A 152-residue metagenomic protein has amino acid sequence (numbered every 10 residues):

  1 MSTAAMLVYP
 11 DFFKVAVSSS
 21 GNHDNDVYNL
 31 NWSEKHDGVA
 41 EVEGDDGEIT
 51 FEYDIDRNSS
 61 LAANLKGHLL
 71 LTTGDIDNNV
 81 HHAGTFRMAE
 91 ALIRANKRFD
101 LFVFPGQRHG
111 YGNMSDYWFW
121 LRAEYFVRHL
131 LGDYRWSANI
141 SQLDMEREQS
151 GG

Functional and structural regions predicted by a protein language model:
M1-G152: Active-site-proximal cap/loop segments of hydrolase catalytic domains
